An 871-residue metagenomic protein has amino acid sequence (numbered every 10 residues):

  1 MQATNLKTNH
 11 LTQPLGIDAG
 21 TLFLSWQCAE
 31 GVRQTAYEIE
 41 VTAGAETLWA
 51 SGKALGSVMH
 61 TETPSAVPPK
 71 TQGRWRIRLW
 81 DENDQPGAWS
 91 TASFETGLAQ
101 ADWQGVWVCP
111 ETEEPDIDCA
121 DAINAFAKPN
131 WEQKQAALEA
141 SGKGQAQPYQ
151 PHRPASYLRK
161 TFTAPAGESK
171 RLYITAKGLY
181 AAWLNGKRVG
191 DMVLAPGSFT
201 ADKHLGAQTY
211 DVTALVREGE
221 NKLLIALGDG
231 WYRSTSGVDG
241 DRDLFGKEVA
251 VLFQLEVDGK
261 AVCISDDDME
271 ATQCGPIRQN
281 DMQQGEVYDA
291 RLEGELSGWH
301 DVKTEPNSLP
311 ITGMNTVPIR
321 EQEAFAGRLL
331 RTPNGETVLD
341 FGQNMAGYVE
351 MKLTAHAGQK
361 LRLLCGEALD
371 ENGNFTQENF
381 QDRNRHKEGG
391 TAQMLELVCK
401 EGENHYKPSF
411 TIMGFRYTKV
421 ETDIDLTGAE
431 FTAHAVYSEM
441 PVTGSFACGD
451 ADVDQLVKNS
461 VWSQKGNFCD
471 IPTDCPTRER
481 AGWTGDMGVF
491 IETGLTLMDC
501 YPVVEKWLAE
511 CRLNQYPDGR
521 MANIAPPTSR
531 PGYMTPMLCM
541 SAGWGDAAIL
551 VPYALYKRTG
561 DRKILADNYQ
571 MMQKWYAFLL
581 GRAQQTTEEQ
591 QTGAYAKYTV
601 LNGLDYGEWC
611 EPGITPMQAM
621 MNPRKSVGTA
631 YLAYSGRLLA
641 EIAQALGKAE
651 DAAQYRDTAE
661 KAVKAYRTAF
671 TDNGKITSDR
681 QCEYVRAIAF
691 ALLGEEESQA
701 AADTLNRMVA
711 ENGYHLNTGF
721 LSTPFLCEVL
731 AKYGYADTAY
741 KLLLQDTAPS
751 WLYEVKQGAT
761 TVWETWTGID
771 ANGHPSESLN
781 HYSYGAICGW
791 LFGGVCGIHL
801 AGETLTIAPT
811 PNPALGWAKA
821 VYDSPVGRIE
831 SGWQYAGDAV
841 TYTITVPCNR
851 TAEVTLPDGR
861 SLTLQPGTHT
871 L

Functional and structural regions predicted by a protein language model:
M1-T477, D486, C500-E505, A522-S529 (+3 more regions): Extracellular/oxidizing-compartment recognition motifs
A146-Q150, A166, R171, G197-A201 (+19 more regions): Alpha-helix capping and helix-loop boundary segments enriched in small/acidic/polar residues
K170, I174, Y348-E367, E421 (+6 more regions): Alpha-helical support elements that line or immediately flank enzyme active sites and cofactor-binding pockets
L179, A261-D266, T272-Q273, D425-N459 (+4 more regions): Active-site acid/base region of carbohydrate-active enzymes
Y180, R188-D191, A195-P196, C511 (+7 more regions): Active/binding-pocket-proximal capping segment
K247, L252, I264, D268-L292 (+3 more regions): Non-catalytic C-terminal accessory modules of carbohydrate-active enzymes
G285-D289, E479, L497, A547-I549 (+4 more regions): C-terminal capping/lid segments that line or modulate ligand- or cofactor-binding pockets
